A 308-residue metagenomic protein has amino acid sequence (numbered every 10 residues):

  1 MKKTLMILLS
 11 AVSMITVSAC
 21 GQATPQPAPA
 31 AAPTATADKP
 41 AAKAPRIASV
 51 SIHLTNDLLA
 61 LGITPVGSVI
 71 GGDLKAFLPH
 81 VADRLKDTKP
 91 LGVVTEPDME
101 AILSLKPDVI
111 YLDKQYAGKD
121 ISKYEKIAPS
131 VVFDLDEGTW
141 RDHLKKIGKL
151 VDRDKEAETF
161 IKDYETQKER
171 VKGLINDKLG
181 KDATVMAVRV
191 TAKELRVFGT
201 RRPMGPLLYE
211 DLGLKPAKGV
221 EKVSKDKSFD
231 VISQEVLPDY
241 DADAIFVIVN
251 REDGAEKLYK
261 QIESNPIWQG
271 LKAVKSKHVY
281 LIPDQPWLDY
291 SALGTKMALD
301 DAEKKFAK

Functional and structural regions predicted by a protein language model:
M1-T4: Positively charged n-region of N-terminal signal peptides that target proteins for export
M6, T16-T34: Bacterial lipoprotein signal-peptidase II cleavage site
R46, D243-K308: Structured C-terminal subdomain patch of bacterial secreted/periplasmic proteins
T55-A101: A short, structured surface patch at a secondary-structure boundary
G71-L78, V197-F229: Alpha-helical, coiled-coil/dimerization segments enriched in small aliphatic residues
L91-E100, V223-Q234: Short helix-initiation/N-cap motifs at beta->coil->alpha
K106-Y111, P129, L237, D241-I245: Proline-aspartate-enriched helix->loop->beta-strand connector
K123, I127-K193, H278, D289-K308: Extracytoplasmic substrate-binding proteins
